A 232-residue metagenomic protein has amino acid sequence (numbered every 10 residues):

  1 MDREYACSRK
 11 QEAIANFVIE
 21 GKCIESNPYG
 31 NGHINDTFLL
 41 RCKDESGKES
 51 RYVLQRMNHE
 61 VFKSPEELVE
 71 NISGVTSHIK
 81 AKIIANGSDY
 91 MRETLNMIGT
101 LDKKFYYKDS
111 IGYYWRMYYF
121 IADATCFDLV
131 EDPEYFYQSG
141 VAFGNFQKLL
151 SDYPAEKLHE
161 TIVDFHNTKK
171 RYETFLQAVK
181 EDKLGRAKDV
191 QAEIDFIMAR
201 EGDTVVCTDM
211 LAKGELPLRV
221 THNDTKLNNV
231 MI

Functional and structural regions predicted by a protein language model:
M1-N27, V75, I79: Juxta-kinase regulatory segment immediately upstream of eukaryotic protein kinase catalytic domains
I19-E45: ATP-binding glycine-rich phosphate-binding loop
N27-N31, Q55-E66, I121-A142, D152-H222: ATP-dependent phospho-/nucleotidyl transfer catalytic cores
T37-L39, M117, V220: Conserved hydrophobic/aromatic beta-strand scaffold that supports enzyme active sites
K43-E49, A85-D89, E181-K188: Short, glycine- and charge-enriched coil/turn segments that flank and shape catalytic ligand pockets
K48-N71, S77-E156: ATP-binding pocket architecture of kinase catalytic cores
T225: Hydrophobic HxD+1 residue recognition
